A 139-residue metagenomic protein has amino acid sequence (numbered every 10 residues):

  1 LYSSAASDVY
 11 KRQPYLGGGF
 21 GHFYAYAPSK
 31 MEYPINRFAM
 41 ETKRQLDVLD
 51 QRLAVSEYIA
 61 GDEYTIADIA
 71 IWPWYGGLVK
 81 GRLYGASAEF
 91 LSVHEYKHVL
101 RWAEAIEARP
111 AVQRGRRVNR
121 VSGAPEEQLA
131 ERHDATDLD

Functional and structural regions predicted by a protein language model:
L1-Y10: Single conserved hydrophobic/aromatic residue that forms the stacking wall/gate of nucleotide- or nucleobase-binding
K11-A108: GST-like fold's C-terminal all-alpha helical module
Y15-G19, R117, Q128: Short aromatic-enriched loop/helix-cap "lid" or pocket-rim segments at secondary-structure transitions that line
E63, R117-R120: Residues that form or immediately flank small-molecule/cofactor binding pockets and catalytic motifs
R82, R116-R117: Short, flexible helix/strand-to-coil boundary loops that buttress conserved ligand/catalytic motifs in alpha/beta
Q113: C-terminal anion-handling pockets and recognition modules
N119-D139: Acidic/histidine-enriched, glycine/proline-rich intrinsically disordered or flexible terminal extensions
